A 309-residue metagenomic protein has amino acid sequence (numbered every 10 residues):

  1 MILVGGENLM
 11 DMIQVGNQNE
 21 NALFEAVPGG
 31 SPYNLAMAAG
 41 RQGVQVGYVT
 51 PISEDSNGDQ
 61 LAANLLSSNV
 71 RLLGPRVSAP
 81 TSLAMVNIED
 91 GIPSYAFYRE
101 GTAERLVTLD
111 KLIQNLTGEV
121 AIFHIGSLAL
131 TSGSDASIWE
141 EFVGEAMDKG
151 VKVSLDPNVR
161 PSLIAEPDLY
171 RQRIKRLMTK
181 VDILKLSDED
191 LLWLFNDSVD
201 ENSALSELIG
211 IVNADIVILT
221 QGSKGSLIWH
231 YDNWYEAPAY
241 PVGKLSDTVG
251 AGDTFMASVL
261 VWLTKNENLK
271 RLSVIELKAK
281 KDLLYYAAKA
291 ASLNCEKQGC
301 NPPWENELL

Functional and structural regions predicted by a protein language model:
M1-S68: Glycine-rich phosphate/adenosyl-contacting loop at the front of the ribokinase-like
L3, G144, S198-L309: Conserved phosphate-binding/catalytic region of the ribokinase-like
M37, L83-N87, G225-W229: Short beta-strand scaffold segments in enzyme catalytic cores
A39, S187, G252: Short, conserved phosphate/pyrophosphate- and ester-handling motifs at nucleotide-, phospho-/glycolipid
Q45-S127: Conserved N-terminal subdomain of the carbohydrate kinase-like
N115-L116, R176-L177, G210: Structural alpha-helical scaffold elements that stabilize or flank donor/cofactor-binding regions in carbohydrate
E119-V120, V181, A214: Short, well-ordered alpha-helix to beta-strand connector turns
L128-E207, K224-G225: Conserved beta-alpha-beta core of the PfkB/ribokinase-like small-molecule kinase fold
